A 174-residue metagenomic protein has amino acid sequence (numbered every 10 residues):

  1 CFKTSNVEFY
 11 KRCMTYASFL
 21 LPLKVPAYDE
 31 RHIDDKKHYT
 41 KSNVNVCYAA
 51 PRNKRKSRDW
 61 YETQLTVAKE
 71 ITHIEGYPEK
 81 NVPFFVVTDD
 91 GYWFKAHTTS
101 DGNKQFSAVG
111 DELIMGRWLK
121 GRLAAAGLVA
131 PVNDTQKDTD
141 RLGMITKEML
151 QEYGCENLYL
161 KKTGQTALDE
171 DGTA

Functional and structural regions predicted by a protein language model:
C1-L20: Contiguous mid-protein beta-loop-alpha structural module that forms a pocket-lining wall or clamp of enzyme active
T15-G164: Polyanion-binding interface signature
L160, E170-T173: Charge-dense, extended regions
